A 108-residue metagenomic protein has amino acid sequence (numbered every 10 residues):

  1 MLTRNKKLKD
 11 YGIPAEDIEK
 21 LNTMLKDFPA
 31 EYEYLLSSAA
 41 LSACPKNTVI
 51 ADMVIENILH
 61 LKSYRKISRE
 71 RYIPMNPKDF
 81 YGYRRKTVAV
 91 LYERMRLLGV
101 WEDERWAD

Functional and structural regions predicted by a protein language model:
M1-P45, R65, Y72, M95-D108: N-terminal interaction/assembly modules
L2, I50, P77-K78: Helix-centric, low-specificity signal for extended rod-like, repetitive segments
K20, V49-M53, Y83: Residue-level detector of well-ordered alpha-helical segments, enriched for hydrophobic/aromatic packing positions
N22, S42, M53-V54, V88-L91: Generic hydrophobic secondary-structure signal
C44-S63: Short amphipathic alpha helix immediately N-terminal
L59, N76, V90, E102-W106: Charge-rich, low-complexity amphipathic helices in intrinsically disordered tails/linkers adjacent to domains
H60-K78: Helix-turn-helix DNA-binding module
Y72-L97: DNA-recognition helix of helix-turn-helix
